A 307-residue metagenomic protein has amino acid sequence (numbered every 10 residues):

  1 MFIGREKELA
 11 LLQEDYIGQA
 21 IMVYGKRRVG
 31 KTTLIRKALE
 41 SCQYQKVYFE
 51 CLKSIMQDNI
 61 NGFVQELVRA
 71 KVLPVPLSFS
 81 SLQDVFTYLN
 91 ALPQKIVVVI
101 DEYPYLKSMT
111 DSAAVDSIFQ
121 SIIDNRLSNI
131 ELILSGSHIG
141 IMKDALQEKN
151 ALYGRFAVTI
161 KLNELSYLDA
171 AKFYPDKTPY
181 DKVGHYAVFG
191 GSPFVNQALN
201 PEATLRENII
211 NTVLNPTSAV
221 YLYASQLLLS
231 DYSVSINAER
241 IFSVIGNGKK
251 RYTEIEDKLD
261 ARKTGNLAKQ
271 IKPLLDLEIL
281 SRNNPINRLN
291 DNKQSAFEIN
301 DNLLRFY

Functional and structural regions predicted by a protein language model:
M1-L12: N-terminal pre-P-loop "Q-motif" helix
I21, Y105, D111, F119-K149: Sensor-1/coupling segment of RecA-like P-loop NTPase cores
K31: Conserved lysine of the Walker
L34, A38: Hydrophobic positions on the alpha1 helix immediately C-terminal to the Walker A/P-loop
K46-V47, K53-V75, N90, F306: Conserved NTP-binding/hydrolysis module of P-loop NTPases
Q65-Q94, E102-A114: Central P-loop NTPase core of STAND/AAA+ ATPases
M142-F242, G246: Interdomain motor-coupling "hinge/lid" segment immediately C-terminal to the ATP-binding subdomain of NTP-driven enzymes
L199-Y307: Accessory nucleic acid-recognition modules appended to NTPase machines
